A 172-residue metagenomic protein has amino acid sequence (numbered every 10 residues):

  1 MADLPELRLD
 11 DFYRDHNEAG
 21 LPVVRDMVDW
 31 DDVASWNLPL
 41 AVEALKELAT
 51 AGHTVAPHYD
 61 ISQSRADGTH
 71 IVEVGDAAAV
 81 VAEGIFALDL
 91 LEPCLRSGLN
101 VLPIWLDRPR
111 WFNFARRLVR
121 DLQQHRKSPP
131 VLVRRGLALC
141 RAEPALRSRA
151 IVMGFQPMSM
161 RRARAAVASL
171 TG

Functional and structural regions predicted by a protein language model:
M1: Glycine-rich phosphate-binding P-loop
L4, S97-L102, V152-F155: Short glycine-/polar-rich loops that comprise or flank the Walker A/P-loop and associated switch/sensor motifs
P5-E6, R14-A66: Conserved nucleotide-sensing/catalytic segment adjacent to the nucleotide-binding pocket in NTP-handling enzymes
D10, A41, V81: Conserved RecA-like P-loop NTPase ATPase core
N17, F112-R116, A168-L170: Short, charged, surface-exposed secondary-structure boundary motifs
D67-R126: ATP-dependent NMP and nucleoside kinases share a basic, alpha-helical "lid"
G75-D76, A138-G172: NTP-dependent small-molecule kinase module
P93-R96, P103-W105, K127-R141, S169-G172: Anionic, Ser/Thr-rich low-complexity intrinsically disordered regions
